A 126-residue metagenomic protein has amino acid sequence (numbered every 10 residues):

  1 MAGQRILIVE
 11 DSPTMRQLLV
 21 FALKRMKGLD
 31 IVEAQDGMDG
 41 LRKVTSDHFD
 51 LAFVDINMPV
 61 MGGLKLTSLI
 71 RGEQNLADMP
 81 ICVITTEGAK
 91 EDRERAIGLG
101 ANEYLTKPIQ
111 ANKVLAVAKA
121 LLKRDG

Functional and structural regions predicted by a protein language model:
E10: Conserved acidic carboxylate
P13-V32: Two-component/phosphorelay signaling modules centered on CheY-like receiver
E33-L51: Acidic, metal-coordinating helix/loop segments flanking the phosphotransfer/catalytic sites of two-component signaling
M58: Receiver (REC) domain active-site loop signature in two-component systems and cognate sites in sensor histidine kinases
I109-K119: C-terminal output helix
